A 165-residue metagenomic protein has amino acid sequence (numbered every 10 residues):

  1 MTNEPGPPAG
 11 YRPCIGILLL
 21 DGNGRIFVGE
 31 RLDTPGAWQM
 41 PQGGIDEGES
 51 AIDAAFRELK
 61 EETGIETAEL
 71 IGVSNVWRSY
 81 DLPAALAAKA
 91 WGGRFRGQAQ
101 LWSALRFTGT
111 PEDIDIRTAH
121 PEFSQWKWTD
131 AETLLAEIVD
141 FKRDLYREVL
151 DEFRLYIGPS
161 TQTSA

Functional and structural regions predicted by a protein language model:
M1-L18, G92-G93: Acidic, metal-coordinating catalytic segment for phosphate/diphosphate chemistry, firing primarily on the Nudix
P13-I15, G24, A99-L101, S124: Change "...and in nucleic-acid phosphodiester-cleaving endonucleases..." to "...and in nucleic-acid processing enzymes
D21-A68: Conserved Nudix-box catalytic region and its N-terminal flanking loop in Nudix hydrolases and closely related
D21-G24, L32, R106-P111, A131-E132: Short loop segments at secondary-structure junctions
E66-W77: A short coil-to-beta-strand element that immediately follows conserved catalytic motifs
V76-D113, K127: Active-site-adjacent beta-strand/loop module that shapes the phosphate/pyrophosphate-binding cleft
W102-R106, D113-E148: NUDIX/MutT-family hydrolases
G158-S164: Short, charged, intrinsically disordered terminal tails
